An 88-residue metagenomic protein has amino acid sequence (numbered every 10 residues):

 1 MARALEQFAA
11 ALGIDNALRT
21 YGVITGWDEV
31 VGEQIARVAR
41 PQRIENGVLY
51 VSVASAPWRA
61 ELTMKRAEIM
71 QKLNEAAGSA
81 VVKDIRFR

Functional and structural regions predicted by a protein language model:
M1-E29, R40-R43, A60, A67 (+2 more regions): N-terminal presequence-like segments and adjacent domain-start helices
D28-V53: Short edge beta-strands and adjacent turn/loop segments
S55-W58: Helix N-cap motif at beta-to-alpha junctions
